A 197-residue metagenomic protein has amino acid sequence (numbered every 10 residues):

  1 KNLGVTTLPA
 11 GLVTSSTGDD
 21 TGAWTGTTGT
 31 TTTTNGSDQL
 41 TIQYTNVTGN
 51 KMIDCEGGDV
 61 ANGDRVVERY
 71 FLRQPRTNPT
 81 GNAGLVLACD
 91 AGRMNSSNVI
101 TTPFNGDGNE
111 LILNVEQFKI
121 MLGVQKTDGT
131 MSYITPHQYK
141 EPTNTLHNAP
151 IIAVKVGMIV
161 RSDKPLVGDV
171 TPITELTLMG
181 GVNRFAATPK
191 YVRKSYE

Functional and structural regions predicted by a protein language model:
K1-P150, G157, D163-V192: N-terminal pilin/flagellin-like segments and related low-complexity appendage regions
Y196-E197: Short, structured beta-strand segments at or near domain termini in extracellular proteins/domains
